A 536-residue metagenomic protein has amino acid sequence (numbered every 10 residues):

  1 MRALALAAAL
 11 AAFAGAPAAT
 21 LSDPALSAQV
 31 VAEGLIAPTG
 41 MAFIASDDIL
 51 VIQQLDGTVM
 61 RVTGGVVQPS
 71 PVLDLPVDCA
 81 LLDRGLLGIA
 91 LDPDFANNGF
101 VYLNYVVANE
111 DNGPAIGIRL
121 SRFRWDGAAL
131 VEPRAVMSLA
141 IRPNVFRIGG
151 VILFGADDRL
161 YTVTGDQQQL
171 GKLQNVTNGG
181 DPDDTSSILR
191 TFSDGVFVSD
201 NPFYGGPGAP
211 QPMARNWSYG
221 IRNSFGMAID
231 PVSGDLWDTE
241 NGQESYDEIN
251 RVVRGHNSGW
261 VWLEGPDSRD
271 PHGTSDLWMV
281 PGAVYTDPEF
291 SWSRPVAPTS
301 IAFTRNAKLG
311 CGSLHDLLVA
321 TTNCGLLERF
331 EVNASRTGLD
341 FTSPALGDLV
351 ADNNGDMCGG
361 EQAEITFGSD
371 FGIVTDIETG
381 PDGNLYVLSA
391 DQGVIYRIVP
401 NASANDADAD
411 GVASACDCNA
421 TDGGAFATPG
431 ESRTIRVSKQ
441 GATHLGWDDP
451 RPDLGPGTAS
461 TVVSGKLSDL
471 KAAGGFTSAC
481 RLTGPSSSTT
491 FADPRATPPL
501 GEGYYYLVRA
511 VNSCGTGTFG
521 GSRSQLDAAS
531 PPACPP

Functional and structural regions predicted by a protein language model:
A19-I36, L130-P133, Y285, C358-T366: A short helix->beta-strand "capping" segment at the edge of beta-propeller domains
L21, D56-T58, R84-L86, D94-A96 (+7 more regions): Beta-propeller domain segments
V30-I36, V72-L81, M137-P143, R215-G220 (+2 more regions): Surface loop/turn motifs at the tips and blade-to-blade linkers of beta-strand repeat domains
T39-A42, A90, L153, A228 (+2 more regions): Conserved beta-strand position repeated across blades of beta-propeller domains
Q68-D92: Blade-loop segments of beta-propeller domains
P114-F154: Asp-box/WD-like beta-propeller blade repeats and closely related beta-sheet repeat scaffolds
N401-G446, D453, D469, S488-G503 (+2 more regions): Extracellular calcium-associated, cysteine-rich motifs in secreted modular proteins
P456-L467, R495-T516: Beta-strand-rich modules
